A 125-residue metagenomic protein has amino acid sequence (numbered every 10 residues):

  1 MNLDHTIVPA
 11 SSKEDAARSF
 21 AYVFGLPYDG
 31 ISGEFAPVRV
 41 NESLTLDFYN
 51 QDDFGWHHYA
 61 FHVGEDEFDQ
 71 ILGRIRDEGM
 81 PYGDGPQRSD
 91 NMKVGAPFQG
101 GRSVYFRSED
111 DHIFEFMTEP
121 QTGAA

Functional and structural regions predicted by a protein language model:
M1-D15, Y59, P120-A125: N-terminal beta-strand motif that seeds the catalytic metal site of vicinal oxygen chelate
M1-N2, D52-W56, P97-F98: Short glycine-enriched loop/turn motifs at secondary-structure junctions
I7-T45, N50-D52: Core segments of cupin and vicinal oxygen chelate
S12-K13, G64-F68: Helix N-cap motif at beta-to-alpha junctions
A21-V23, L72-E78: Short amphipathic alpha-helices in soluble, non-transmembrane regions that often serve as interface/regulatory elements
A36, H57, G100-V104: Short beta-strand micro-motifs in enzyme catalytic cores
E78-A125: Vicinal oxygen chelate
